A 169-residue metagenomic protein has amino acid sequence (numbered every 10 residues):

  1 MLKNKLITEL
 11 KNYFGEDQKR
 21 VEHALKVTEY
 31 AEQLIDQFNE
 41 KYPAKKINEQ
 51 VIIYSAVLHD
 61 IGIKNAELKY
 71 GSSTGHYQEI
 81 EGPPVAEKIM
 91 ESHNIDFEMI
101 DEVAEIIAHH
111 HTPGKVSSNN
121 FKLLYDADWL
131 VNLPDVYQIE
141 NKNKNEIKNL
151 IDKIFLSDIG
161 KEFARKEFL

Functional and structural regions predicted by a protein language model:
M1, N12-K46, L58, I95 (+1 more regions): Divalent metal-dependent phosphate-bond-processing catalytic cores, especially two-metal-ion Mg2+/Mn2+ enzymes that act
N4-T8, N65-A66: Short, basic/glycine-rich phosphate-binding loops at helix/coil junctions that contact nucleotide phosphates
G15-K26, L68-E81: Active-site metal-coordination segments of metallo-dependent hydrolases
V27-E32, H76-S92: An active-site-proximal "capping" alpha-helix that borders the catalytic cofactor pocket
D36, I63-Y70, E87-I95, T112: Short helix-capping and hinge/turn segments at secondary-structure transitions, especially at repeat and domain
I47-G71, G82, A104-H111, D128: His-Asp-centered metal-binding catalytic motifs of divalent-metal-dependent phosphohydrolases/nucleases
